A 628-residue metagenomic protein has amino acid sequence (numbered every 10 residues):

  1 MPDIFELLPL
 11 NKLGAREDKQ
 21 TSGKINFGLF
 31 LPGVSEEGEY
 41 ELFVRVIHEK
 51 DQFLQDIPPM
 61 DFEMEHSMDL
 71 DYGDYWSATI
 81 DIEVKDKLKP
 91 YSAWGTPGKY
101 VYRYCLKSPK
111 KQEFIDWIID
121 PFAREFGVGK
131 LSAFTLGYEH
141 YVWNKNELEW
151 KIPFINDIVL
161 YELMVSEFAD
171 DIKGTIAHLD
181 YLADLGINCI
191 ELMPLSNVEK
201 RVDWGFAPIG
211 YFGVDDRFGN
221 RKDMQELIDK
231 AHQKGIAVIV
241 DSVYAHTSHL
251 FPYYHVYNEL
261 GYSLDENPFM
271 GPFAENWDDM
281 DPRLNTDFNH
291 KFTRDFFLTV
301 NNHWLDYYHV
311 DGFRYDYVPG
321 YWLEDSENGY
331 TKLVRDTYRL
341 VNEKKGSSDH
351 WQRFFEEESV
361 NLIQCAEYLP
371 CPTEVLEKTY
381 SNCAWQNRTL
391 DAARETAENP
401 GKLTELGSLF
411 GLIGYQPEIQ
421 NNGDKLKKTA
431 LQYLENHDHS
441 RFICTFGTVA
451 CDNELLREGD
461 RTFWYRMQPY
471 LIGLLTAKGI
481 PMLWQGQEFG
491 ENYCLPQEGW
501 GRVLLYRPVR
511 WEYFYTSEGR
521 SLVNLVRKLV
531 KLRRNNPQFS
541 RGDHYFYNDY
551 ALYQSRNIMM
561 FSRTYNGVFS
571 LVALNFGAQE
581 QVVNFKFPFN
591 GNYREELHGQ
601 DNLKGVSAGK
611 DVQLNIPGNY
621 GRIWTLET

Functional and structural regions predicted by a protein language model:
M1-E36, D56, D61-E65, L70-L160 (+1 more regions): The feature marks proteins involved in alpha-glucan
L29-P32, F576-N590: Surface-exposed beta-strand/loop patches in extracellular or lumenal glycoproteins
F122-G127, E139, N146-I158, M164-H309 (+2 more regions): Substrate-binding/active-site clefts of carbohydrate-active enzymes
A123-G129, H309, V334-W500, H544 (+4 more regions): Conserved alpha/beta catalytic core and glycan-binding cleft of carbohydrate-active enzymes
V159-L163, I190, V238-V240, F313 (+3 more regions): Hydrophobic faces of well-ordered beta-strands that scaffold small-molecule active sites in alpha/beta enzyme cores
R510-L552, Y620: Aromatic- and carboxylate-lined catalytic core of secreted/periplasmic carbohydrate-active enzymes
K586-D601: Solvent-exposed beta-hairpin/edge-strand motifs
V606-T628: C-terminal beta-strand-rich structural cap/linker in extracellular carbohydrate-active enzymes
